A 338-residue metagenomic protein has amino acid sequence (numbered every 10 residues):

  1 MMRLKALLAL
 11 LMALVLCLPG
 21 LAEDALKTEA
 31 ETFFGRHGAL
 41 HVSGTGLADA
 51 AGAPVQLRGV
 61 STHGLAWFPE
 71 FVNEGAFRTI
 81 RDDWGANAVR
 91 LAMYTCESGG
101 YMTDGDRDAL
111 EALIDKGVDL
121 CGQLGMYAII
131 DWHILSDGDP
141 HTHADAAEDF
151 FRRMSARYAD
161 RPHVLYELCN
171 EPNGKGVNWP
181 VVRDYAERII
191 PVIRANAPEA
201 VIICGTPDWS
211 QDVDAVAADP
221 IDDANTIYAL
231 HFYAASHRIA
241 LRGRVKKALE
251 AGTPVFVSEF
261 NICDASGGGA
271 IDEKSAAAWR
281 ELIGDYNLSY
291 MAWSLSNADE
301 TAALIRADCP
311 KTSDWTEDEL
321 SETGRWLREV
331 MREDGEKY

Functional and structural regions predicted by a protein language model:
M1-A25: Gram-positive cell-envelope targeting signals
L4-A6, G59, L91: Hydrophobic alpha-helical segments, especially transmembrane helices and their immediate juxtamembrane helical caps
E23-A88, D104, R325-K337: N-terminal carbohydrate-binding accessory modules
F33, H37-L40, G64, P69 (+3 more regions): Extracellular glycoside hydrolase catalytic/binding regions
D49, D131, E259: Acidic active-site catalytic centers that drive phospho-/nucleotidyl reactions and related ester hydrolyses
S61, M93-T95, W132-I134, N170 (+1 more regions): A mature extracytoplasmic/lumenal domain signature
N73-D137, A144-D149, R153, I190-N196 (+1 more regions): Aromatic-lined substrate-binding rim segments of carbohydrate-active enzymes
